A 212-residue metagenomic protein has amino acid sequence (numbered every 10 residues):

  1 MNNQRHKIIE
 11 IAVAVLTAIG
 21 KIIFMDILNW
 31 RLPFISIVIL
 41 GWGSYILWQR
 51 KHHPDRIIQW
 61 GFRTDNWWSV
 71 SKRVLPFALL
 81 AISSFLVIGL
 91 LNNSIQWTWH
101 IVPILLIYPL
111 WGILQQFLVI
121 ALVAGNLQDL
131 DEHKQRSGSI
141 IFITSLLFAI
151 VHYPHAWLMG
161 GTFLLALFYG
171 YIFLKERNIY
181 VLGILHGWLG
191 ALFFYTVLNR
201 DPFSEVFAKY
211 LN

Functional and structural regions predicted by a protein language model:
M1-H52: Alpha-helical transmembrane segments in multi-pass membrane proteins
N2-A14, I35, D55-I82, W99-Y108 (+1 more regions): Interfacial transmembrane-helix boundary/kink motif in multi-pass membrane proteins
G20-L28, F85-Q96, P202: Juxtamembrane "helix-exit" motif on the non-cytosolic side of transmembrane helices
I22-I23, L47-R56, V87-L91, I172-K175: Structural signal for the C-terminal ends of transmembrane alpha-helices and the immediately following loop
L28-I37, Q96-I101, A156-F163: Short, aromatic-rich membrane-interface segments at the entry and exit of alpha-helical transmembrane domains
L90, S94-E132, R136-I150: Function-critical hydrophobic alpha-helical transmembrane segments in multi-pass membrane proteins
M159-N212: Functionally important transmembrane alpha-helices
